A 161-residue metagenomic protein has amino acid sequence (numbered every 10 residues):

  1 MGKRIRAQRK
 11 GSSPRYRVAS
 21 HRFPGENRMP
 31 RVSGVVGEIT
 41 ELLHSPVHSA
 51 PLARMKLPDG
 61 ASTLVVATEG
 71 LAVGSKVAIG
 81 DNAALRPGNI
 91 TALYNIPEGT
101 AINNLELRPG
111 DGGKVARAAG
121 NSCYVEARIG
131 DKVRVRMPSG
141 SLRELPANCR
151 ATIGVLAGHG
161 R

Functional and structural regions predicted by a protein language model:
G2-G160: Ribosome large-subunit tunnel/peptidyl-transferase-proximal elements
